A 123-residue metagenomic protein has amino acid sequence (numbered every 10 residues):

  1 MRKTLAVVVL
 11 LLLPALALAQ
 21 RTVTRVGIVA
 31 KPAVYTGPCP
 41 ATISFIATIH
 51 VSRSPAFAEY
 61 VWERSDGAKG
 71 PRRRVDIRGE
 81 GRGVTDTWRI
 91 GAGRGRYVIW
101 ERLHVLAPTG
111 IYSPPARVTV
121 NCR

Functional and structural regions predicted by a protein language model:
M1-T4: Positively charged n-region of N-terminal signal peptides that target proteins for export
A6-V7, A17: Cleavable N-terminal signal peptides
L10-L11: Hydrophobic alpha-helical transmembrane segments of integral membrane proteins, especially lipid-exposed positions
Q20-R123: Extended, solvent-exposed regions of the mature portions of secreted/cell-surface glycoproteins
